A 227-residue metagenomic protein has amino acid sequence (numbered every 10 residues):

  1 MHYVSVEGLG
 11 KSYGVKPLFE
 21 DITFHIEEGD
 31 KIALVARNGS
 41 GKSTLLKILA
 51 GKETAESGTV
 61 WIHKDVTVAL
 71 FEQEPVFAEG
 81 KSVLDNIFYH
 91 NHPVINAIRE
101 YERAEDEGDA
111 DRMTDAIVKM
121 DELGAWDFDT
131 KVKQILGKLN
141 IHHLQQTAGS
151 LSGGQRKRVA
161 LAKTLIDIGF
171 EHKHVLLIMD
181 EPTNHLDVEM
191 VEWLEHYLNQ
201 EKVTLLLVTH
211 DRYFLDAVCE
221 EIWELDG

Functional and structural regions predicted by a protein language model:
M1-G227: ABC ATP-binding cassette signature C-motif
